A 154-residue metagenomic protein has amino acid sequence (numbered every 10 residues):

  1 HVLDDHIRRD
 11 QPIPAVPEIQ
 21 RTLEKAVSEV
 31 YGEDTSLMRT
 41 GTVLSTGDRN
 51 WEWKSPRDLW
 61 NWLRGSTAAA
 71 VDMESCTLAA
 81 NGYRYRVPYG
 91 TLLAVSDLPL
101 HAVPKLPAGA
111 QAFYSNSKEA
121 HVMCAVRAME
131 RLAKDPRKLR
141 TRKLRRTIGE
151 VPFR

Functional and structural regions predicted by a protein language model:
H1-R154: Accessory terminal and edge-of-domain segments that mediate assembly/interaction and cofactor placement around
